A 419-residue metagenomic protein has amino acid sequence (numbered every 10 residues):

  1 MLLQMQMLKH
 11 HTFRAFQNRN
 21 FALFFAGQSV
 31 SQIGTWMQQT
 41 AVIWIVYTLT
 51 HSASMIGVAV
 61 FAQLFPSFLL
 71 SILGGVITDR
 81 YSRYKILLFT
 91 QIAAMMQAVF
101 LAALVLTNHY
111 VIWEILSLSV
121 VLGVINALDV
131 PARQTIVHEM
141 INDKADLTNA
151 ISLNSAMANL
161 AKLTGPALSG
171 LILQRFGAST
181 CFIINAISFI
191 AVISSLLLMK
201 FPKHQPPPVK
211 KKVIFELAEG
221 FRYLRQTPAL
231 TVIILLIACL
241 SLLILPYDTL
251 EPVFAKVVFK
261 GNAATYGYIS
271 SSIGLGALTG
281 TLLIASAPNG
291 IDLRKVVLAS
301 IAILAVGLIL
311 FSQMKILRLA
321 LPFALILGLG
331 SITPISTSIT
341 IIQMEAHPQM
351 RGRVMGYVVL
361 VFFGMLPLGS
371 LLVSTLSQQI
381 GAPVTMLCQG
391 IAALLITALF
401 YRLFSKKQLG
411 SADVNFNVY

Functional and structural regions predicted by a protein language model:
L2-F16, N20, K203-F215: Short, membrane-interfacial amphipathic segments enriched in basic
L8-P66, R222, Q226-I273: Helix-loop boundary and gating motifs at the non-cytosolic
F13-N18, I33, V105-H109, D143 (+3 more regions): Helix-boundary and loop/linker segments of multi-pass membrane transporters
N20, S52-M55, R80, Y110-I112 (+8 more regions): Membrane-helix interface segments
A22-Q39, Q63-V76, S82-Q97, E114-L173 (+7 more regions): Substrate-agnostic recognition of the 12-TM MFS/MFS-like secondary transporter fold
T40-L49, L101-T107, T164-I184, V257-V258 (+1 more regions): Transmembrane alpha-helix termini and helix-breaking/packing motifs in multi-pass membrane transporters
L69-I72, R80, I86, F100 (+5 more regions): C-terminal transmembrane bundle of multi-pass solute transporters/carriers
T135, E139, A178, F182-K212 (+2 more regions): Helix-loop junctions on the cytosolic side of multi-pass membrane transporters, especially the intracellular loop
